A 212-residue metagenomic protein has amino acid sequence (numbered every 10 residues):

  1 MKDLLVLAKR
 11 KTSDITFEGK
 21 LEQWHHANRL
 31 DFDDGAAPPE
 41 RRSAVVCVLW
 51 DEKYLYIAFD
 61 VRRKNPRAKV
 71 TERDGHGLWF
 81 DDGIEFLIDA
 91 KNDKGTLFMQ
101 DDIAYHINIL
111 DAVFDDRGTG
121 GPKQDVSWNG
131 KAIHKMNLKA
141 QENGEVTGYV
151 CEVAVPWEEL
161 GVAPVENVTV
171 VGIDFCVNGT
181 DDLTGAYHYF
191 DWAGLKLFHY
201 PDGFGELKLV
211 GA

Functional and structural regions predicted by a protein language model:
M1-A212: Structural preference for beta-rich elements and adjacent junctions enriched in aromatics
